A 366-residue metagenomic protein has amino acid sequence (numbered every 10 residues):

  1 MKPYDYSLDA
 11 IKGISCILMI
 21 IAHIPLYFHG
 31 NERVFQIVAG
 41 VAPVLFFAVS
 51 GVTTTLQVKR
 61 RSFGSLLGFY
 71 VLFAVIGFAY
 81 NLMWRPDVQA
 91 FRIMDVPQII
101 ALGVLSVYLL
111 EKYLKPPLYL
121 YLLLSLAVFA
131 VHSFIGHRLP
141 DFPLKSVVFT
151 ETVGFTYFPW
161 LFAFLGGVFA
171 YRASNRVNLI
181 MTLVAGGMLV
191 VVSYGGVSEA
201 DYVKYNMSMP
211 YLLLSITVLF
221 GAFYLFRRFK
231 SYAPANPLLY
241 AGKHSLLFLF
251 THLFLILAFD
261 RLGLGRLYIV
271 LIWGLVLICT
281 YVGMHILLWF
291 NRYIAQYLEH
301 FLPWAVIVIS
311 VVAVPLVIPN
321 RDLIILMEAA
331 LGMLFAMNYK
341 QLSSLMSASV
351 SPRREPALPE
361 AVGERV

Functional and structural regions predicted by a protein language model:
M1-V366: Alpha-helical transmembrane segments and their immediate juxtamembrane cytosolic regions
